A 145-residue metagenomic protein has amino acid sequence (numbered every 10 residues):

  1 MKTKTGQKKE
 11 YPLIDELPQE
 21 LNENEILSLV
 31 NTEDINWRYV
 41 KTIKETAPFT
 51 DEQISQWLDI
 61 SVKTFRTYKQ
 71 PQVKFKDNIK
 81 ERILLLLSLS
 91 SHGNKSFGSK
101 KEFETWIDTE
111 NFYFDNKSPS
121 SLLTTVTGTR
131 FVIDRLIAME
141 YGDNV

Functional and structural regions predicted by a protein language model:
M1-V145: Non-transmembrane "mature" sequence context
